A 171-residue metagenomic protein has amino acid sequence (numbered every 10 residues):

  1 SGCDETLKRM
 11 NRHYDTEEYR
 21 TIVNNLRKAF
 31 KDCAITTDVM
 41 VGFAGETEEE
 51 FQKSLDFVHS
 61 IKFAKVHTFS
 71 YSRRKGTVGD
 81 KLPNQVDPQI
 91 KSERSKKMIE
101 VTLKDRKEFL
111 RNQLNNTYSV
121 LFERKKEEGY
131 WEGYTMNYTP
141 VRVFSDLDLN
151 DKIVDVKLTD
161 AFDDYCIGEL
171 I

Functional and structural regions predicted by a protein language model:
S1-K65, Y71, G76-I90: Conserved non-cysteine loop/helix-boundary elements of the Radical SAM core domain that shape
K81-I171: Terminal RNA-binding accessory module
